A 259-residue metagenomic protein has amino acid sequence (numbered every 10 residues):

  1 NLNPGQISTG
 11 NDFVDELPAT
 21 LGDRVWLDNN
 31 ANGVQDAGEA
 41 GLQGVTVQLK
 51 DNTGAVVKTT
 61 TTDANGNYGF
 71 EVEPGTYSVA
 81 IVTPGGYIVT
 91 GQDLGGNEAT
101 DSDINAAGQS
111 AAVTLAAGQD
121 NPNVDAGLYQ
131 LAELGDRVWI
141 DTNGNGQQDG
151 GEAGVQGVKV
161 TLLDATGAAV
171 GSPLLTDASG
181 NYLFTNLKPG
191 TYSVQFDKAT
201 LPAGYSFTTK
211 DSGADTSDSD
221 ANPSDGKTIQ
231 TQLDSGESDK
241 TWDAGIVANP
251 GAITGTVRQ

Functional and structural regions predicted by a protein language model:
N1-N65, F70-V138, T142-S179, F184-Q259: Acidic Ser/Thr-enriched surface turn/capping motif at secondary-structure junctions
